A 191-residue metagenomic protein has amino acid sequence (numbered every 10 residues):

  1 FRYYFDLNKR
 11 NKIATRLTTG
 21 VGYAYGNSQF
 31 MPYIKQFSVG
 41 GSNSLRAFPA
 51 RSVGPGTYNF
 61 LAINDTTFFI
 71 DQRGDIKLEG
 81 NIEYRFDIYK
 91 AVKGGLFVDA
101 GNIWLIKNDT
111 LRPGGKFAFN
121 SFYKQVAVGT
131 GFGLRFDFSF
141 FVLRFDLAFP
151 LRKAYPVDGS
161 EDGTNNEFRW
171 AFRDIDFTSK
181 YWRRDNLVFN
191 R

Functional and structural regions predicted by a protein language model:
F1-F86, L96-P113, Y181-W182, L187-R191: C-terminal outer-membrane beta-barrel translocator/porin domains of Gram-negative envelope proteins and their
F5-K9, F86-K90, D137-F140, D176-T178: Outer-membrane beta-barrel strand-turn architecture
K9-T15, I76, K90-G94, S139-L143 (+1 more regions): Outer-envelope beta-barrel architecture signal
G40-S42, G74-L78, K124-T130, D137-S139 (+1 more regions): Residues that define the transmembrane beta-barrel architecture of outer-membrane proteins
D65-I70, G115-N120, P156-D158: Extracellular loop and loop/strand-boundary signature of outer-membrane beta-barrel proteins
T110-F138, L151: Strand-loop-strand
L134-L143, G163-R191: Outer-membrane beta-barrel "beta-signal"
